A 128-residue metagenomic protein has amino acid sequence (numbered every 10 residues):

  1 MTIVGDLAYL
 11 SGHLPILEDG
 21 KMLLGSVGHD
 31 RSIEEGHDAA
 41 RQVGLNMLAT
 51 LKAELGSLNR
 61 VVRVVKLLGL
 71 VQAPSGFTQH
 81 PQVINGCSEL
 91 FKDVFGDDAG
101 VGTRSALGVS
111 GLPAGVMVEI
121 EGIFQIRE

Functional and structural regions predicted by a protein language model:
M1-E128: Short, polar/acidic, helix-capping and beta-turn segments at strand->helix junctions that line the mouths
